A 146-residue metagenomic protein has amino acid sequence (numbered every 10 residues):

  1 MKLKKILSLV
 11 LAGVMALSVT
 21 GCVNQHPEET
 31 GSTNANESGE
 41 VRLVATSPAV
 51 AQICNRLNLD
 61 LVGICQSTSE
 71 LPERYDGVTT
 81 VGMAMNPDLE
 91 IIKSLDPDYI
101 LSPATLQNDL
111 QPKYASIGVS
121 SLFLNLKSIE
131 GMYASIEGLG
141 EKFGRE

Functional and structural regions predicted by a protein language model:
K2-L11, G21-A51, E146: Bacterial Sec-exported substrate-binding components of ABC uptake systems
V10, V14, D96, G118: Conserved functional loop/turn residues at catalytic and ligand-binding sites
A12, L89, I136: Generic structural marker for isolated residues within well-ordered, non-membrane alpha-helices of soluble domains
M15-V19: Hydrophobic core
T20, V62, F143: Short glycine-rich loop/turn motifs that provide flexible caps or phosphate-binding loops at active sites
A35-R42, D98, D109-E146: Extracytoplasmic substrate-binding proteins
V44-A104: A short, structured surface patch at a secondary-structure boundary
